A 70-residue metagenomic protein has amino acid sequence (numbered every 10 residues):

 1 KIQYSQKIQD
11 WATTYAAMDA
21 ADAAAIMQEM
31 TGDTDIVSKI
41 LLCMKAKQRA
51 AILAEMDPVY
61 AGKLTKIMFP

Functional and structural regions predicted by a protein language model:
K1-P70: General marker for long, soluble alpha-helical cores
